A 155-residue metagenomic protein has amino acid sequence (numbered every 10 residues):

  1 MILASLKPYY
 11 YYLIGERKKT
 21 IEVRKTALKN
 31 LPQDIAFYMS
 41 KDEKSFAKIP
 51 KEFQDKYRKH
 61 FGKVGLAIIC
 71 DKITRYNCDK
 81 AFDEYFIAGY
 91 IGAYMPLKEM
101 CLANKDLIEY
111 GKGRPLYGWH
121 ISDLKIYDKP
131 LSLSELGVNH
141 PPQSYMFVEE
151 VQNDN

Functional and structural regions predicted by a protein language model:
M1-N155: Structured alpha/beta reader/binder surfaces that contact nucleic acids or chromatin modification marks
